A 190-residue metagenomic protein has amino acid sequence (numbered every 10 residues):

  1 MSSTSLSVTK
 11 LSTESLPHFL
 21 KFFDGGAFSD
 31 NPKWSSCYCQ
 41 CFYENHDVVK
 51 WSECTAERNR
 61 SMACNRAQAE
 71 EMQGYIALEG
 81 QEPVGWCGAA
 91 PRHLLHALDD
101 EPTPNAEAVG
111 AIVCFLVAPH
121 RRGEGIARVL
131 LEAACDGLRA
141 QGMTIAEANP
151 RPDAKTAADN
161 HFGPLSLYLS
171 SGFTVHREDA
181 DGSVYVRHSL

Functional and structural regions predicted by a protein language model:
M1-H46: Conserved N-terminal entry element of GNAT/NAT acetyltransferase domains
C37-Q73: Active-site rim helix/loop that mediates acceptor-substrate recognition in acyltransferases
E53, N65, A69-M72, L78 (+3 more regions): Conserved acyl-donor/pantetheine-binding loop and adjacent beta-alpha core of acyl/acetyltransferases and related
Q81, P152-D153, G182: Conserved beta-strand edge residues that scaffold enzyme active sites
I112-V117, G123-A140, S170: Conserved acetyl-CoA-binding loop-helix of GNAT-fold acetyltransferases
L131, L138-A158: Conserved GNAT acetyl-CoA-binding A-motif
N160-G172, H176-L190: C-terminal "cap" of GNAT-fold acetyltransferases
